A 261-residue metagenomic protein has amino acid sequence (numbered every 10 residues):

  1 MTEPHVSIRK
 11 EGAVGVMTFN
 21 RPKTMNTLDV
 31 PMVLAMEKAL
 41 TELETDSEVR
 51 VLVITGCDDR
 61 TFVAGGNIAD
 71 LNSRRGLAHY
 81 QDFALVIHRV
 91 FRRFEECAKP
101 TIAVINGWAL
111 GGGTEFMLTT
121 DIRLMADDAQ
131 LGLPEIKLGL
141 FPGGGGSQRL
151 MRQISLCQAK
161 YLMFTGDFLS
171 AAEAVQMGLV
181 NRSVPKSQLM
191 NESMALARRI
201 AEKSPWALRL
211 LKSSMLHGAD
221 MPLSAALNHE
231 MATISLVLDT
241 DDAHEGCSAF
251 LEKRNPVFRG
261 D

Functional and structural regions predicted by a protein language model:
M1-G12, D46-S47, D59, G166-A172 (+1 more regions): C-terminal alpha-helix plus adjacent terminal tail
M1-T55, R74, R92, S248: Conserved CoA-thioester-binding segment of acyl-CoA-metabolizing enzymes
S7, T41, E48, G56-R93 (+3 more regions): Glycine- (often His-adjacent) and acidic-residue-rich active-site loop that binds/positions the CoA thioester
M17, R21, M36, I54 (+6 more regions): Terminal peptide-recognition signature
K23, R60, A69, Q148 (+2 more regions): Glycine-centered loop/turn positions within well-structured domains that cap or flank conserved ligand/cofactor-binding
M32-A35, F83-V86, F116, L189 (+1 more regions): Hydrophobic alpha-helical membrane-association signature
R93-L208, S235-S248, R254: Crotonase-fold acyl-CoA enzyme core
